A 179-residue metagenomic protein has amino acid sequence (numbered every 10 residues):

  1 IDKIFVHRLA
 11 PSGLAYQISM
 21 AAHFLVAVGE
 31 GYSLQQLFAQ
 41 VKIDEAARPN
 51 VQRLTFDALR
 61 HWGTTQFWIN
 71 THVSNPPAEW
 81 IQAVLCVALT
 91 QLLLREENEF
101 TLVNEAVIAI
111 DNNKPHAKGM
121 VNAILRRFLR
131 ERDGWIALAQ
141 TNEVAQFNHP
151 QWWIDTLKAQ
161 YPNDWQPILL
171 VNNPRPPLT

Functional and structural regions predicted by a protein language model:
I1-T179: Class I Rossmann-like S-adenosyl-L-methionine
